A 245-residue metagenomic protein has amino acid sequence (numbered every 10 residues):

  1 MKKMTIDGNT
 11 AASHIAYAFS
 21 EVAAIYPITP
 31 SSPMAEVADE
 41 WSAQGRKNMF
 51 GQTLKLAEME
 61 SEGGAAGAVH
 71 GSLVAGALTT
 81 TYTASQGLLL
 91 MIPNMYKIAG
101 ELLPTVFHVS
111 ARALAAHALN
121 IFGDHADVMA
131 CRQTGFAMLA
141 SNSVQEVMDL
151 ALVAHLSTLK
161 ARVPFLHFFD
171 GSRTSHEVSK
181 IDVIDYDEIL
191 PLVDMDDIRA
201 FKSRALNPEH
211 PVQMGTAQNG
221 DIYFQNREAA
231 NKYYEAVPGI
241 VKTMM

Functional and structural regions predicted by a protein language model:
M1-A130, G135, L152-V153, G171-S172: Thiamine diphosphate
K2, I6, A24, M59 (+5 more regions): Hydrophobic alpha-helical scaffolding
P33, E146-D149, G239, T243: Generic recognition of stable, solvent-exposed alpha-helical segments in well-folded globular domains
G45, T158-A161, M244: Short secondary-structure junctions and interdomain/linker hinges
F50-L54, F165-M245: Conformationally flexible catalytic loops at phosphate/diphosphate-handling active centers
L73-T80, L102-S110, C131, V153-A161 (+2 more regions): Short secondary-structure transition/capping segments
Y82-T83, V109-A116, T134-A140, R162-H167 (+1 more regions): A short, terminal or domain-edge coil/loop segment
I121-G171, V183, M195: Conserved thiamine diphosphate
